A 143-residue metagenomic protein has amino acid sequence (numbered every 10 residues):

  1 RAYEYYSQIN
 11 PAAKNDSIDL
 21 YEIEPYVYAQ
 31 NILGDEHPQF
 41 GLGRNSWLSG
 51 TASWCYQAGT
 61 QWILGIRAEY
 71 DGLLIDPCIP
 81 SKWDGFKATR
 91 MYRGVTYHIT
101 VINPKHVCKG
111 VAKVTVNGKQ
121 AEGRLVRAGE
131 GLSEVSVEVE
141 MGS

Functional and structural regions predicted by a protein language model:
R1-S143: Non-catalytic C-terminal accessory modules of carbohydrate-active enzymes
